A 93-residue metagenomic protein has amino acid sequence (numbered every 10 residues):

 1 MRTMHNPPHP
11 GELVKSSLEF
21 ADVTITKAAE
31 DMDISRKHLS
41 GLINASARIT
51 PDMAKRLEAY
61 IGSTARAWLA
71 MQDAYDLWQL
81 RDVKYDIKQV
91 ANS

Functional and structural regions predicted by a protein language model:
M1-V23, A70: A short, Lys/Arg-rich alpha-helix, primarily the initiator
V23-G41: Short alpha-helical DNA-recognition segment
S35, S46, I61, Q72-Y75: The DNA-recognition helices of helix-turn-helix-type DNA-binding domains
S46-A59: Short, basic-rich loop-to-helix N-cap that marks the start of a DNA-contacting helix
R56-M71: A contiguous, mid-protein "functional segment" used to position or interact with cofactors/ions or partner subunits
A67-S93: Short, charged recognition helix plus adjacent turn of helix-turn-helix-like nucleic-acid-binding domains
